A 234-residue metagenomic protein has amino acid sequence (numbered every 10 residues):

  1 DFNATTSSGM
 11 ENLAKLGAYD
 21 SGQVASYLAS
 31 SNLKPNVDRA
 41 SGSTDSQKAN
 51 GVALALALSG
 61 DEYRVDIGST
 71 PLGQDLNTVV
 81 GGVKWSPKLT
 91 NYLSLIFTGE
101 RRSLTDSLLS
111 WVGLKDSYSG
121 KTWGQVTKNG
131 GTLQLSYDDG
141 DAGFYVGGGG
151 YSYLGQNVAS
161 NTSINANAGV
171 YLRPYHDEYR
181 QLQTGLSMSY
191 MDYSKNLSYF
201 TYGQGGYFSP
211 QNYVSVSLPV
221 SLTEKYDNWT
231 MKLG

Functional and structural regions predicted by a protein language model:
D1-G234: Gram-negative and organellar
